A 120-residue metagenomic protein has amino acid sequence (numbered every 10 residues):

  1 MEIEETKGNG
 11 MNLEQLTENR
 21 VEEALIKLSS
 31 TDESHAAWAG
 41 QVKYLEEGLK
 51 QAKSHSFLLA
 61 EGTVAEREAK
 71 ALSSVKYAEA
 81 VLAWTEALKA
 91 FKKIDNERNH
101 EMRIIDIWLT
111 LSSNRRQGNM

Functional and structural regions predicted by a protein language model:
E2-E33: Short, charge-rich amphipathic alpha-helices with coiled-coil/heptad character
N9, L16, N96-N99, N119-M120: Terminal, low-complexity, charged helical segments
E23-L49: Extended, surface-exposed interaction regions
A39-K70: Extended alpha-helical coiled-coil "stalk/arm" regions that act as elongated linkers or oligomerization scaffolds
A39-V42, E47, L82-R116: Long amphipathic alpha-helical coiled-coil segments
E61-A90: Short, glycine/alanine-rich amphipathic alpha-helical segment that often forms an alpha-turn-alpha hairpin
